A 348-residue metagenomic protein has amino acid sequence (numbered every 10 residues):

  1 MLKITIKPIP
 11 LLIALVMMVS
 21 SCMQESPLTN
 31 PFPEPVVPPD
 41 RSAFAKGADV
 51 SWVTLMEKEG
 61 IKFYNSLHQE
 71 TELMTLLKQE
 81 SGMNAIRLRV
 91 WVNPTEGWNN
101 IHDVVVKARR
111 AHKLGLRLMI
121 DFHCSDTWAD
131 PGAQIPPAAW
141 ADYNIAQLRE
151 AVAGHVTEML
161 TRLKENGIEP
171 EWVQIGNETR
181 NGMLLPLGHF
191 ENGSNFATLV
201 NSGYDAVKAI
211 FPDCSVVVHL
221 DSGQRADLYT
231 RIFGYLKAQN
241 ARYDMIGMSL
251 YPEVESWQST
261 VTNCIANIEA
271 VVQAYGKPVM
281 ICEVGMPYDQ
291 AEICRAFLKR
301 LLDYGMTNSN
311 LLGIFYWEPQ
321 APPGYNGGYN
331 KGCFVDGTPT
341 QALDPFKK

Functional and structural regions predicted by a protein language model:
P10-S20: Bacterial N-terminal signal peptides
V19-P39: Bacterial Sec-dependent N-terminal signal peptides
V36-R117, H123-V152, E158, Q174 (+1 more regions): N-terminal substrate-binding region of glycoside hydrolase catalytic domains
D40-S42, E72-G82, V106-R117, T161-I168 (+4 more regions): Acidic (Asp/Glu)-rich catalytic clusters
A43-G47, N84-R87, G115-M119, P170-Q174 (+4 more regions): Structural preference for beta-strand elements that scaffold enzyme active sites
V50-V53, W91-N93, H123-T127, I175-R180 (+4 more regions): Active-site beta-loop-alpha junctions enriched in small/polar residues
K58-K62, A270-G276, Y288-K348: Aromatic-rich peripheral "rim/lid" segments of glycoside hydrolase catalytic domains that contact and position glycan
N100-V105, R109, D130-G234, Q239-Y243 (+3 more regions): Active-site cleft segment of glycoside hydrolase catalytic domains centered on the general acid/base Glu
